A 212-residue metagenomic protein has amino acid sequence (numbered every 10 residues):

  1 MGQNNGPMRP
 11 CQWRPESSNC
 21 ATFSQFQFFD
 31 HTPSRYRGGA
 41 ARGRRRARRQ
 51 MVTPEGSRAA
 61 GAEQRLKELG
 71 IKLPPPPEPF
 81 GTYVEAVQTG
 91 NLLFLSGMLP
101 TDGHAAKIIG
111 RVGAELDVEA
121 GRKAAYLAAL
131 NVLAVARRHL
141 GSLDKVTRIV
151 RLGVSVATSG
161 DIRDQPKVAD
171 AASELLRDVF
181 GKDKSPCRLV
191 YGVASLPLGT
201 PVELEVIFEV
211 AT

Functional and structural regions predicted by a protein language model:
G2, G6, A21, G38-G39 (+2 more regions): Residue-identity detector for glycine
R9-P10, S34: Short, low-complexity intrinsically disordered segments enriched in A/P/G/S/L with frequent Arg, especially at protein
F23-F29, Y36: Aromatic (phenylalanine/tyrosine) cluster motif
S34-M51: N-terminal export leaders
V52-T212: Short, polar/acidic, helix-capping and beta-turn segments at strand->helix junctions that line the mouths
